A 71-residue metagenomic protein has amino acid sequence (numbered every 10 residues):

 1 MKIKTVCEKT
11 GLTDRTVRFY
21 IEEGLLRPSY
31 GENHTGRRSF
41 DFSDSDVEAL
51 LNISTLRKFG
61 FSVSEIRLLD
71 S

Functional and structural regions predicted by a protein language model:
K2-K4, E8, R27-P28, S39-S71: Arg/Lys-rich, alpha-helical DNA-contact motif
R15-G36: Major-groove DNA-recognition helix of helix-turn-helix-type DNA-binding domains
